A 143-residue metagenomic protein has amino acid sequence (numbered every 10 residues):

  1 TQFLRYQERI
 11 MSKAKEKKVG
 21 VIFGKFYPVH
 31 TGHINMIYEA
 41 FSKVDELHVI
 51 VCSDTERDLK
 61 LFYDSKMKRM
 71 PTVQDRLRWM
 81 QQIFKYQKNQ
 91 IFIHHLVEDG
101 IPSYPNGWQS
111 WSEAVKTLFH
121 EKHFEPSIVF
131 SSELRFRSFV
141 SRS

Functional and structural regions predicted by a protein language model:
F3-S143: Nucleotidyltransferase catalytic core that binds NTPs
